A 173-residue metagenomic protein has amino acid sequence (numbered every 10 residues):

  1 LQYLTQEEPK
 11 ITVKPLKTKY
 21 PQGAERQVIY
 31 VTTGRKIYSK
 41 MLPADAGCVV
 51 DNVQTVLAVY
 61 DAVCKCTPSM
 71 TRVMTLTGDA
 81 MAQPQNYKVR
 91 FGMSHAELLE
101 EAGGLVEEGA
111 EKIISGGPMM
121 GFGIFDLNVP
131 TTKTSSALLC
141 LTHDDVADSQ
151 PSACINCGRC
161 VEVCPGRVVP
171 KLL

Functional and structural regions predicted by a protein language model:
Q2-H95, E101-V106, G117: Hydrophobic alpha-helical positions that pack around
V28-T32, G104-V161: Active-site gating/interface segments in enzymes
G78-D79, C154-I155, P170: Short acidic (Asp/Glu) and glycine-rich catalytic loops that position anionic groups and cofactors
P84-K88, Q150, E162-V163: Short, surface-exposed loop/turn motifs that are enriched in glycine and acidic residues and include a nearby proline
A96-E97, E162: Short alpha-helical basic/polar micro-motif
R159-L173: Iron-sulfur cluster-binding cysteine motifs and their immediate structural context in ferredoxin-like electron-transfer
